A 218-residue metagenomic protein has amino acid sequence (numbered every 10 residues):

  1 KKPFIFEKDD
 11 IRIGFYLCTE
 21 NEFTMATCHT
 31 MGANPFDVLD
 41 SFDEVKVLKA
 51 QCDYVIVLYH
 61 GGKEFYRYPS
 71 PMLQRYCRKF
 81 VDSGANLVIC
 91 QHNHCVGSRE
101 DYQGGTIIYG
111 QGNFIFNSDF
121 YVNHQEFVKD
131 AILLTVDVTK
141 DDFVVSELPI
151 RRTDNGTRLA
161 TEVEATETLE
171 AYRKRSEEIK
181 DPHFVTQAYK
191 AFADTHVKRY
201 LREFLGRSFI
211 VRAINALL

Functional and structural regions predicted by a protein language model:
K1-I5: A substrate-binding/cap region within the structured catalytic cores of diverse enzymes
F6-D10, D101-Y102, V138: Active-site beta-strand termini and strand-to-loop segments that position acidic
K8-L58, R75, R158-L159: Binuclear metal-dependent hydrolase catalytic cores centered on His/Asp/Glu-rich metal-binding motifs
Y16, I56, H92, Y109 (+1 more regions): Divalent metal-coordination and catalytic microenvironments
L17-E20, Y59-K63, Q111, E147-P149: Short, structured patches in soluble enzyme cores that scaffold and shape functional sites
N21-L39, K63-Y66, I115-E126: Acidic/histidine-rich helix-loop elements that form or flank divalent-metal/phosphate-binding sites at the catalytic
P69-I132: Conserved beta-sheet core of the metallophosphoesterase superfamily
Q125-L218: A short C-terminal boundary segment appended to hydrolase-like catalytic domains
